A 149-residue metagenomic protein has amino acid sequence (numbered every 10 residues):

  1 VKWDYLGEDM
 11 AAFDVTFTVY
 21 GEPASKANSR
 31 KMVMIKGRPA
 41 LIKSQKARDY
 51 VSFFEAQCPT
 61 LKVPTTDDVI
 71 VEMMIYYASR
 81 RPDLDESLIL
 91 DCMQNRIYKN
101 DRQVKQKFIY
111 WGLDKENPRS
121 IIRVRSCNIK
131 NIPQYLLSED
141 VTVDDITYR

Functional and structural regions predicted by a protein language model:
K2-R149: Acidic, proline/glycine-enriched N-terminal capping motif
